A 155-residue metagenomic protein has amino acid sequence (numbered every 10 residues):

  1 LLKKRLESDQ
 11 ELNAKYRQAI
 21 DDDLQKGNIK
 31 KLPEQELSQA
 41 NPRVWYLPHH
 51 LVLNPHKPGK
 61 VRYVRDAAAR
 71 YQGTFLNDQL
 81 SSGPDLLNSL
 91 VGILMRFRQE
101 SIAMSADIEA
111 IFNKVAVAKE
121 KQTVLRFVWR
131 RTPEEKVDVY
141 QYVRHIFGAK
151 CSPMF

Functional and structural regions predicted by a protein language model:
L1, P48, G92, A103 (+2 more regions): Generic structural signal for residues positioned in beta-strands
L1-S82: Reverse-transcribing Pol proteins
L12-Y16, L86, S152-F155: Hydrophobic (often cysteine-bearing) scaffold residues that line and stabilize catalytic clefts of nucleotide/cofactor
Q25, V44-L47, H56-V61, F97-E100 (+3 more regions): Short, well-ordered loop/turn elements at secondary-structure boundaries
L47-L51, K114, R144: Contiguous, well-ordered alpha-helical segments that form the cores/surfaces of helical PPI scaffolds
K60-V64, A68-Y71, R98-A103, E109-F112 (+1 more regions): Conserved pre-motif C helix in the palm subdomain of viral-like polymerases
G73-A106, A110, K114-V117, T123: Active-site-proximal segment of RNA-dependent polymerases
R126-V139: Active-site-adjacent bridging/hinge elements
